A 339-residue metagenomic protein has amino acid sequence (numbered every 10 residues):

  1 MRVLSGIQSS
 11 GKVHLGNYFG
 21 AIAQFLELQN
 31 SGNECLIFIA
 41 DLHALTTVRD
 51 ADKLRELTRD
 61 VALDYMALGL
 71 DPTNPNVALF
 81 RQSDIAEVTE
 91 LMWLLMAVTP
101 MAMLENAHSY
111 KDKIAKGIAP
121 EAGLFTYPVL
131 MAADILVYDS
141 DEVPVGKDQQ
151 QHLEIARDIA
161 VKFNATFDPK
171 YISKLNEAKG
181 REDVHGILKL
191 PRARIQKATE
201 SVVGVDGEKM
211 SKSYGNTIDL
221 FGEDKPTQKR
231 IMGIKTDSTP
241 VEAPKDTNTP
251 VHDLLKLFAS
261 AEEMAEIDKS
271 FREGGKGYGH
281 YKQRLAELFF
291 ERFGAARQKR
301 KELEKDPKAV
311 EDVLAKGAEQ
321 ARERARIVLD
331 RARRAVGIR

Functional and structural regions predicted by a protein language model:
R2-L4, S9-A133, K301: N-terminal Rossmann-like or analogous alpha/beta NTP/dinucleotide-binding catalytic cores that position adenine
V13-G20, A40-D41, D50-L57, R81-V88 (+4 more regions): Structured ligand/cofactor/substrate-binding pocket environments in proteins
T46-R49, S140, S238-T239, F271: Short amphipathic alpha-helical interaction patches enriched in hydrophobic/aromatic residues with interspersed Lys/Arg
A62, G69, T99-M103, S140 (+2 more regions): A generic secondary-structure signal for well-formed alpha-helical elements
Y65, D148, G207: Conserved RecA-like P-loop NTPase ATPase core
M101-E105, V137-P144, A259-I267, R297: Short helix-capping/linker segments at secondary-structure and domain boundaries
R157-R339: Conserved nucleotide- and phosphate/pyrophosphate-binding catalytic cores in adenylate/nucleotidyl-handling enzymes
